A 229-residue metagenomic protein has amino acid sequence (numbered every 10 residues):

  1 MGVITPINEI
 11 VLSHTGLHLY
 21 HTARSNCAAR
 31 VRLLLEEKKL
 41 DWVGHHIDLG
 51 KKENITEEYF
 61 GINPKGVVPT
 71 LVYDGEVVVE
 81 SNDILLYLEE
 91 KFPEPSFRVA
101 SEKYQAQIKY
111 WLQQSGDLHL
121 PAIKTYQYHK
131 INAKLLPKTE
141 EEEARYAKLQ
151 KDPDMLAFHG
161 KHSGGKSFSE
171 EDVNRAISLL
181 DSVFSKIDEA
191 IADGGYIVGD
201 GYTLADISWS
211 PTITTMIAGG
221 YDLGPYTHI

Functional and structural regions predicted by a protein language model:
M1-P153: GST-like domain detector, emphasizing the conserved glutathione-binding G-site in the N-terminal thioredoxin-like
L120-I229: GST-like fold's C-terminal all-alpha helical module
